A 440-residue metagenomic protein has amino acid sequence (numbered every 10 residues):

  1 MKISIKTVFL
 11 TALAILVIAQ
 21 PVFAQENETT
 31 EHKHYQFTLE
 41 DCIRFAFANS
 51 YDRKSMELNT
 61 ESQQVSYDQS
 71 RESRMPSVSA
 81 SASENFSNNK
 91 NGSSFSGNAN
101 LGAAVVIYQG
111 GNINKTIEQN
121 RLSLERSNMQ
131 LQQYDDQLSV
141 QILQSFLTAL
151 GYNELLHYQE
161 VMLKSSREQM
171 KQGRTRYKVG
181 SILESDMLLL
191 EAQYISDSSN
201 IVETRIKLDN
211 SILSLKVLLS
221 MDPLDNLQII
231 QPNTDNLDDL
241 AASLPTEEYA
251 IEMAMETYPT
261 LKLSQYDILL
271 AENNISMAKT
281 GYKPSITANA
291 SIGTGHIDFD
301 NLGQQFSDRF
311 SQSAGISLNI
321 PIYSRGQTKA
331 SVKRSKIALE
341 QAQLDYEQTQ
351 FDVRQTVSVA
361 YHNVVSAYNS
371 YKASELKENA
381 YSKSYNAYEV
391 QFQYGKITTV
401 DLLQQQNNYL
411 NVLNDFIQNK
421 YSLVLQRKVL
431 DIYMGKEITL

Functional and structural regions predicted by a protein language model:
K2, T7, E26, Q137-M253 (+3 more regions): Periplasmic alpha-helical coiled-coil/stalk elements that build and connect Gram-negative outer-membrane
K2-K6, Q25-H32, E40, P223 (+1 more regions): Acidic, low-complexity, intrinsically disordered peripheral segments
I15-F23: C-terminal segment of classical bacterial N-terminal signal peptides
A24-S79, P223, I229-L269, I438: Bacterial Sec-pathway N-terminal export signals of envelope proteins
K54, S77-S94, I107-Q133, K262 (+4 more regions): Small/polar (Gly/Ser/Thr/Ala-rich) solvent-exposed segments that form structured loops/beta-strands/short helices used
K54-S73, N114-T175, A192-S199, I206 (+6 more regions): Extended amphipathic coiled-coil alpha-helical segments
G97-A103, A250, Q312-L318: Hydrophobic, lipid-facing positions within transmembrane beta-strands of outer-membrane proteins
Y177-S181, F392-K396, Y433: A short glycine-centered flexible hinge/capping loop motif at secondary-structure junctions
